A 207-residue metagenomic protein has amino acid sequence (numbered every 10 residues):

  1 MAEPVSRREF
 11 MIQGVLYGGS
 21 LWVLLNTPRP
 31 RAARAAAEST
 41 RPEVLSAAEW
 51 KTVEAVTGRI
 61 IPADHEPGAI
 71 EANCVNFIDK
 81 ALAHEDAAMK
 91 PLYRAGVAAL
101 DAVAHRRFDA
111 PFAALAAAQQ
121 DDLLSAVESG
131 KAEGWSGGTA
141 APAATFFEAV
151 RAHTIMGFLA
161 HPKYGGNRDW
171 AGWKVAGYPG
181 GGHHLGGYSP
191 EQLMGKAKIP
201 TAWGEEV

Functional and structural regions predicted by a protein language model:
M1-G18: N-terminal secretory signal peptides and thylakoid transit peptides that target proteins across membranes
A2, W50-A55, N73-V207: Mature-region segments of soluble proteins
E3-V5, W22-A55, R59: C-terminal segment of N-terminal export signals and the immediately downstream linker at the start of the mature
M11-I12, A33-A35, L124, I155: General helical structural elements
V15, T57-I61, D79: Short amphipathic alpha-helical segments enriched in leucine
G19-S20, S129: Residue-level marker of structural boundaries
P67, E71-A72: Zn2+-dependent metallopeptidase catalytic domains
